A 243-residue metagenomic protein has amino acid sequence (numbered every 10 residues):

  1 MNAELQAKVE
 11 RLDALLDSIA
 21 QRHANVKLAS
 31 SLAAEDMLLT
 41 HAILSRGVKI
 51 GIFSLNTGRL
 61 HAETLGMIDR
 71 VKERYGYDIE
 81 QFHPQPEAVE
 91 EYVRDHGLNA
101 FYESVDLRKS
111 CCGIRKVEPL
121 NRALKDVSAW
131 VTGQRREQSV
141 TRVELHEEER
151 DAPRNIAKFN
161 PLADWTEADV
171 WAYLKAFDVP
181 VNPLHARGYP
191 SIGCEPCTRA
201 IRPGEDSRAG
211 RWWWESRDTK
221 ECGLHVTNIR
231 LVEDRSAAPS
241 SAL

Functional and structural regions predicted by a protein language model:
M1-L243: Nucleotide-activated chemistry modules centered on ATP-dependent adenylation/adenylyltransferase
